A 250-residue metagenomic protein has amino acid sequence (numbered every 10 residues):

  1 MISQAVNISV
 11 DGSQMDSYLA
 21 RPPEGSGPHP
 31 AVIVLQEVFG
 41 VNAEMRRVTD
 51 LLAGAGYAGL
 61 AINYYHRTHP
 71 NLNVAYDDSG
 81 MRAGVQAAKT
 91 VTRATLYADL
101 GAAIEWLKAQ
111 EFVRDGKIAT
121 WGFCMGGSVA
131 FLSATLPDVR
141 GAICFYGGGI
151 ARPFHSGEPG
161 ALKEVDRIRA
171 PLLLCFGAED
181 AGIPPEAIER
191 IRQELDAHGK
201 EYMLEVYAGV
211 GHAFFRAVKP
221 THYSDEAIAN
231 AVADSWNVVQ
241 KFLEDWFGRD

Functional and structural regions predicted by a protein language model:
M1-D250: N-terminal cap/leader regions of alpha/beta-hydrolase-fold enzymes, predominantly small-molecule hydrolases
